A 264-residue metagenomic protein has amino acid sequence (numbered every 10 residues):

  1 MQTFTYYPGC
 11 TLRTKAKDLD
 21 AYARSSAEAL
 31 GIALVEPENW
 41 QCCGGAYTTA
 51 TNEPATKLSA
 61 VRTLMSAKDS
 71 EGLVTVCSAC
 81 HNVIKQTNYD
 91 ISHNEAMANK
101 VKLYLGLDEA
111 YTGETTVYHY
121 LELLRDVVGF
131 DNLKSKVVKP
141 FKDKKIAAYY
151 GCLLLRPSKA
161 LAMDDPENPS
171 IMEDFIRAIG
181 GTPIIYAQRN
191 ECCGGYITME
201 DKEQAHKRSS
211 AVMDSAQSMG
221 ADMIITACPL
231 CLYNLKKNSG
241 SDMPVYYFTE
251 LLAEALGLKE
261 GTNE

Functional and structural regions predicted by a protein language model:
M1-E264: Iron-sulfur cluster-binding electron-transfer modules in prokaryotic oxidoreductases
